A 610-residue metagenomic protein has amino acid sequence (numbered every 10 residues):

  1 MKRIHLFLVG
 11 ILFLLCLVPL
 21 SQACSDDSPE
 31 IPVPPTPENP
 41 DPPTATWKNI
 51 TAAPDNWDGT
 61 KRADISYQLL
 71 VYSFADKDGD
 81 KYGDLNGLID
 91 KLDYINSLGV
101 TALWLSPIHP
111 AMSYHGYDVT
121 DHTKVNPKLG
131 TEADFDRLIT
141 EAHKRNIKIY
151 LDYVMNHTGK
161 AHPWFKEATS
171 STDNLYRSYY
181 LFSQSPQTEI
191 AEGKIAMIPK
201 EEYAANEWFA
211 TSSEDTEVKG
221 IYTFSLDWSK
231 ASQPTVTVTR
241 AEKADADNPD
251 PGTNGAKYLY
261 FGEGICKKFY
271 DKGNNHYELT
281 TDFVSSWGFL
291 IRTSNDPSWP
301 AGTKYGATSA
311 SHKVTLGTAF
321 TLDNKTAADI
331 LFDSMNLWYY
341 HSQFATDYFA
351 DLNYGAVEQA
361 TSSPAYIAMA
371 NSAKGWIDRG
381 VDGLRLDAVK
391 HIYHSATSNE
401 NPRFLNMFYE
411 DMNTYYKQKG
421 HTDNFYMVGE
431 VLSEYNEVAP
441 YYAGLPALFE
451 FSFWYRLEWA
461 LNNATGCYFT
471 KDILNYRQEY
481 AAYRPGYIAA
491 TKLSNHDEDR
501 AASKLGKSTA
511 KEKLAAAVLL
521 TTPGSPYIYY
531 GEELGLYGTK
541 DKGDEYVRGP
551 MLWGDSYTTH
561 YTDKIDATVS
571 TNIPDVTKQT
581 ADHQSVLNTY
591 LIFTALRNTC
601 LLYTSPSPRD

Functional and structural regions predicted by a protein language model:
K2-A23: N-terminal export/membrane-targeting signals
C16-K48: Bacterial Sec-dependent N-terminal signal peptides
E30, W57-G59, I65-Y67, I195-I198 (+1 more regions): Insoluble glucan recognition modules
A45-D215, K219, I291, L331-T361 (+3 more regions): Acidic/aromatic-lined carbohydrate-recognition and catalytic surfaces of CAZymes acting on diverse glycans
S66-Q68, A102-S106, L151, R385 (+5 more regions): Structural recognition of the beta-strand scaffold that forms the well-ordered cores of secreted hydrolase catalytic
I139, H157, F165-A168, T321 (+6 more regions): Active-site-proximal helices and loops of the catalytic beta/alpha 8
R477-L602: Active-site-proximal substrate-binding groove within the catalytic cores of carbohydrate-active enzymes
Y603-D610: Conserved small/polar residues in nucleotide/adenosyl-binding loops
